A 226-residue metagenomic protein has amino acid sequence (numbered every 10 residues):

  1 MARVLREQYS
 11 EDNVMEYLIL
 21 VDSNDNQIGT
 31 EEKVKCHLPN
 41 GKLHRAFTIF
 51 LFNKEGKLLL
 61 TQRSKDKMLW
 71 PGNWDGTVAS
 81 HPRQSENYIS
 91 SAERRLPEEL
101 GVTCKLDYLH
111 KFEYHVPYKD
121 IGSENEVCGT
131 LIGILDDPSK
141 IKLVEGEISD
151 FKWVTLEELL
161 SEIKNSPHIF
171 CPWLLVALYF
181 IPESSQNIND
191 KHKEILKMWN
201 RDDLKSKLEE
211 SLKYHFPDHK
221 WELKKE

Functional and structural regions predicted by a protein language model:
V4, G72, Q84, H110-E226: Nudix hydrolase/Nudix homology domain
R6-T48, F52-K54: Acidic, metal-coordinating catalytic segment for phosphate/diphosphate chemistry, firing primarily on the Nudix
Q8-Y9, V34-F47, K57-R94, E98 (+1 more regions): Conserved Nudix-box catalytic region and its N-terminal flanking loop in Nudix hydrolases and closely related
N26, S90, R94, E98 (+1 more regions): Replace "anionic and nucleotidyl ligands
I49, V78, Y108, G129-L131: A structural signal for short, well-ordered beta-strand segments
G56-L59, K105-L106, G129: Conserved active-site beta-strand-loop modules that form the wall/rim of enzyme catalytic pockets and either contain
G101-L109: Short, structured loop/turn "capping" segments at alpha-beta junctions
